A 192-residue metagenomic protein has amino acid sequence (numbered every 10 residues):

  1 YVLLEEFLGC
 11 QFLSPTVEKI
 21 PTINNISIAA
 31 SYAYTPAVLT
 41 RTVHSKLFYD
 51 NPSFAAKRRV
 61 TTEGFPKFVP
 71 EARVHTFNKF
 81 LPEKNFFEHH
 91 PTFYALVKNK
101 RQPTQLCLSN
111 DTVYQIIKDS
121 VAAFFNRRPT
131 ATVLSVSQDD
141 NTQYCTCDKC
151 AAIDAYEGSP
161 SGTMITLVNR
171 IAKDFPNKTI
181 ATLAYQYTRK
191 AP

Functional and structural regions predicted by a protein language model:
Y1-T188, P192: Feature activates predominantly on carbohydrate-active enzymes
